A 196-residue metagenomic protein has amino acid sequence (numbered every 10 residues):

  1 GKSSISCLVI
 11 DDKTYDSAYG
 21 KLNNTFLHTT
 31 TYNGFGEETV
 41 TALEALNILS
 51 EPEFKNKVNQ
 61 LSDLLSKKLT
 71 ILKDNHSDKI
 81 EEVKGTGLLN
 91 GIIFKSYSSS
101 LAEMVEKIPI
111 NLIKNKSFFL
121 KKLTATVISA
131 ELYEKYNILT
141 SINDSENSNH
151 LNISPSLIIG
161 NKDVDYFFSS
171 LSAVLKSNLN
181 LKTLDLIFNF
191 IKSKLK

Functional and structural regions predicted by a protein language model:
G1-K196: Conserved N-terminal phosphate-binding loop of PLP-dependent enzymes in the Aspartate aminotransferase
